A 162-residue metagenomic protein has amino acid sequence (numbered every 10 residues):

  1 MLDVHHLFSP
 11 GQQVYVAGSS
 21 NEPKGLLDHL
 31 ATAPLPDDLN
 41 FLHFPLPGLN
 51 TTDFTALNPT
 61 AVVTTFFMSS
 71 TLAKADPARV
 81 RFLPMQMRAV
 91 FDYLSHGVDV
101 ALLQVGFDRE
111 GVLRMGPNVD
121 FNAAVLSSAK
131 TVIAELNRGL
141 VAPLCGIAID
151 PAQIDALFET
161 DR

Functional and structural regions predicted by a protein language model:
M1-R162: Conserved alpha/beta enzyme-core scaffold
